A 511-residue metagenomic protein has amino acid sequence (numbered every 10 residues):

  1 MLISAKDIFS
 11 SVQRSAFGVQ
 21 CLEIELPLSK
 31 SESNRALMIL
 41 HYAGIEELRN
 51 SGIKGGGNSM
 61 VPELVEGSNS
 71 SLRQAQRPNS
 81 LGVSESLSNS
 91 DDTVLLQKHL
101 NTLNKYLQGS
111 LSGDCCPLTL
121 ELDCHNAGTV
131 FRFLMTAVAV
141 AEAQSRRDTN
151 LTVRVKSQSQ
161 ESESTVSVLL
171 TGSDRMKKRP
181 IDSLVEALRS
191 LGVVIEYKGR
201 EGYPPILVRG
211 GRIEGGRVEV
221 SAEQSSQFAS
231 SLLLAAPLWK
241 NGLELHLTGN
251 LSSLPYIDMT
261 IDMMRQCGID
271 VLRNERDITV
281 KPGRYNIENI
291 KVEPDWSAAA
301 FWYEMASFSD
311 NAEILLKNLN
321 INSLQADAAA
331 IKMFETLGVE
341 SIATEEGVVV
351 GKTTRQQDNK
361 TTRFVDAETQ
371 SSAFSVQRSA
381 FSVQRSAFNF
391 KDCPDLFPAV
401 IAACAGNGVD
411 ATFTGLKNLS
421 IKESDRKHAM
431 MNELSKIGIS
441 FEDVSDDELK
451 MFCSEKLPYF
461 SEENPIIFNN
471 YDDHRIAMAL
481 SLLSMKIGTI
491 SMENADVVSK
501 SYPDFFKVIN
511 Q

Functional and structural regions predicted by a protein language model:
M1-V65, N69-A75, S80-Q511: Short, structured segments at the rim of ligand-binding sites
